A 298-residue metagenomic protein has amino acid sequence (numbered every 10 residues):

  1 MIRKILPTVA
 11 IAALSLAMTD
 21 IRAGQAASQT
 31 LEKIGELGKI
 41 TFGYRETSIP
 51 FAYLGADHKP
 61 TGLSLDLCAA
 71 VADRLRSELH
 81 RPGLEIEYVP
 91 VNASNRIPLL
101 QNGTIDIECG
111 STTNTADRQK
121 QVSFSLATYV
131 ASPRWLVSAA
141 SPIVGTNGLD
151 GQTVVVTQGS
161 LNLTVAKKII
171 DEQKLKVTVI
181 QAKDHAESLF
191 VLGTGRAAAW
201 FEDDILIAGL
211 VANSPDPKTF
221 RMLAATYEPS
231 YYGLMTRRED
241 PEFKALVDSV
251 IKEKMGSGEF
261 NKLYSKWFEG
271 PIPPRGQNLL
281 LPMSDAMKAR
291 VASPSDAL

Functional and structural regions predicted by a protein language model:
S15-A23: C-terminal segment of classical bacterial N-terminal signal peptides
A27-E108: Extracytoplasmic small-molecule ligand-binding "clamshell" domains of the periplasmic binding protein/Venus flytrap
T41, E46-P50, P60-S77, T113 (+3 more regions): Bilobed "Venus flytrap"/periplasmic-binding protein-like clamshell domains and structurally analogous long
E46, Y129-V137, D204, A212-I251 (+1 more regions): Periplasmic-binding protein-like
G62-R74, N147-G148, Q152-L161, G233-I272: Extended ligand-binding regions for polar small-molecule ligands
A69, H80-G148, A224, K288-A297: Acidic, polar ligand-binding/catalytic clefts
N95, C109-K120, V165-E172, V191-E228 (+1 more regions): A ligand-binding cleft/hinge motif common to bilobed small-molecule-binding domains
N162-I180, K218-F220, I251-L298: Ligand-binding clefts/hinges and TM-proximal coupling segments of bilobed small-molecule sensing domains
